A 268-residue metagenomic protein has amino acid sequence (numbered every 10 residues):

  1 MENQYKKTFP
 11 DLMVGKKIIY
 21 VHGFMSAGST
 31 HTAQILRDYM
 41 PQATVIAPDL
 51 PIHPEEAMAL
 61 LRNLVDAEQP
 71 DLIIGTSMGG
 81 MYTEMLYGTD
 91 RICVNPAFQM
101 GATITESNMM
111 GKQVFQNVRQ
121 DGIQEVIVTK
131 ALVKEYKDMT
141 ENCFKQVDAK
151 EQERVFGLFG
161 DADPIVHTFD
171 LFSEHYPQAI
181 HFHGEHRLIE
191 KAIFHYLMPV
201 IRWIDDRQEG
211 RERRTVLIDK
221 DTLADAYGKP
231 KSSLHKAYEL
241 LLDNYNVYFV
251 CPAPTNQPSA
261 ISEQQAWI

Functional and structural regions predicted by a protein language model:
L12-A67: Active-site catalytic motif of lipid deacylating hydrolases and related acyltransferases
I74-E84: Gly/Ala-rich beta-loop-alpha elbow adjacent to hydrolase catalytic centers
L86-Y87, L241: Aromatic pocket-lining residues of Rossmann-like dinucleotide-binding sites
D90-P199: The alpha/beta-hydrolase serine catalytic core
G210-Y227: Asp-based phosphoryl-transfer active-site loop
D225-F249: Short, acidic loop-to-helix structural element flanking the phosphoryl-transfer center in phosphate-processing enzymes
V250-I268: Substrate-recognition "cap/lid" segment bordering the active-site pocket of phosphatases
